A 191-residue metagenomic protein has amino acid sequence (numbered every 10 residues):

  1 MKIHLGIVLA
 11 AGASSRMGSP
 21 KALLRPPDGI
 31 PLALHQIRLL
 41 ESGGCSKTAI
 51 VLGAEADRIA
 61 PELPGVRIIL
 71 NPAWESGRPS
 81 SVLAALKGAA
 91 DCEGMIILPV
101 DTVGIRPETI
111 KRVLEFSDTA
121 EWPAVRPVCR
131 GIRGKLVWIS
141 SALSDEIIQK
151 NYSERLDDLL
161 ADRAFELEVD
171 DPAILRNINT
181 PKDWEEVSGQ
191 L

Functional and structural regions predicted by a protein language model:
K2, D145, Q149-L191: Conserved alpha/beta core of the MobA/IspD/sugar-nucleotide pyrophosphorylase nucleotidyltransferase superfamily
K2-R133, R163-D170: Nucleotide and nucleotide-moiety/phosphate-recognizing core
S14, L24, S144-D145, E185: Nucleotide phosphate-binding site architecture
L83-A85, S144-I147: Short beta-strand and adjoining strand-loop segment in the mid-core of the Rossmann-like NAD(P)-dependent dehydrogenase
V103, V137, N177: Residues that recognize and position ribonucleotide moieties
I132-D145, P181: Conserved nucleotide-sugar donor-binding and metal-coordinating catalytic region shared by glycosyltransferases
